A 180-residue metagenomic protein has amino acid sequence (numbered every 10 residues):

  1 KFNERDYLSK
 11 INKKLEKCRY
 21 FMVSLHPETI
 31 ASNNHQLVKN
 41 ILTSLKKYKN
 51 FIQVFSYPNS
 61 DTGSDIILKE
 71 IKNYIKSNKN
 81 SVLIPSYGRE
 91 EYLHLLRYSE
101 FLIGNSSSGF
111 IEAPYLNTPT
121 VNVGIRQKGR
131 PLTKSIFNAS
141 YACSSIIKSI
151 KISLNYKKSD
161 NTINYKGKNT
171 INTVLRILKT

Functional and structural regions predicted by a protein language model:
K1-T180: Nucleotide-activated sugar donor-binding and catalytic core shared by glycosyltransferases and related lipid-linked
